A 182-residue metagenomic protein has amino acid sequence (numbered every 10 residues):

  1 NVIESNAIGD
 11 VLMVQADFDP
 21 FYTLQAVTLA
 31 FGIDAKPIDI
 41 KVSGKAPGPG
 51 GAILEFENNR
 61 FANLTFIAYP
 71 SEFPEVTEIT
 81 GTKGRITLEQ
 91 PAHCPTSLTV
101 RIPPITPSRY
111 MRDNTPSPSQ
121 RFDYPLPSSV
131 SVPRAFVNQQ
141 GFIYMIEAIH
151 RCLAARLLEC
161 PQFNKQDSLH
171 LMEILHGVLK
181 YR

Functional and structural regions predicted by a protein language model:
N6-V11, R156: Short helix-loop capping/hinge motifs at secondary-structure junctions, enriched in acidic/polar residues
G9-T80, Q90-A92, Q166-H170: Rossmann-like dinucleotide-binding domain that binds NAD(P)(H)
E57, Y144-R182: C-terminal helix-rich "cap/oligomerization" subdomain common to oxidoreductases
T77-I79, C94-M111, S117-P127: Short polybasic amphipathic segments
D113, P118-L126, P133-E147, F163: Active-site loop of classical SDR/Rossmann-like NAD(P)-dependent oxidoreductases, centered on the catalytic Tyr-X3-Lys
